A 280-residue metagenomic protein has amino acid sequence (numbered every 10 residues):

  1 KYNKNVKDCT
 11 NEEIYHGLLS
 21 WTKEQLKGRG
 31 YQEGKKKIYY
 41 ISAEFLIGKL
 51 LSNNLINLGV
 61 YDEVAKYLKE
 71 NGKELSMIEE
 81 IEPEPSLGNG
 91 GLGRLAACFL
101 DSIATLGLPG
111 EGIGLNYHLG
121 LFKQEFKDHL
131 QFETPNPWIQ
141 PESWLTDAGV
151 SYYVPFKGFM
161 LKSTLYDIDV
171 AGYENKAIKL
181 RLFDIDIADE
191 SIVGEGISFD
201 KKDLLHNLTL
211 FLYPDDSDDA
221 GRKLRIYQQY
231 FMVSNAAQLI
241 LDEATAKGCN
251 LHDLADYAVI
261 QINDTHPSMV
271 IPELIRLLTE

Functional and structural regions predicted by a protein language model:
K1-E280: A conserved ligand/cofactor-binding region detector
